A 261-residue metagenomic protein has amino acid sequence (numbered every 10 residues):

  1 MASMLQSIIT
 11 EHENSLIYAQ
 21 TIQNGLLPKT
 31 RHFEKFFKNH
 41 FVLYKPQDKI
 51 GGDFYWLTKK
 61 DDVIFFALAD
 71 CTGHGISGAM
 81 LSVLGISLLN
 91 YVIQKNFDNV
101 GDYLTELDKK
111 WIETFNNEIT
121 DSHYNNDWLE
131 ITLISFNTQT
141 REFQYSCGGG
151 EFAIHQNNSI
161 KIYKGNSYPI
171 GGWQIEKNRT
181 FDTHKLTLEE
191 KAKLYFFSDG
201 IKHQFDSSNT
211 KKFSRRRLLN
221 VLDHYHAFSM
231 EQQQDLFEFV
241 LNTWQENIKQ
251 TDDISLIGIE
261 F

Functional and structural regions predicted by a protein language model:
M4-K193, F239, E246-F261: … and, occasionally, acidic/histidine-rich disordered N-termini of signaling adaptors
L81-V83, N209-K212: Short, glycine/charged-enriched secondary-structure capping and boundary segments
N96-L104, H224-Q234: Short, charged, surface-exposed loops that flank catalytic or proteolytic processing sites
I154-N157, F205-T210: Cytochrome P450 core scaffold surrounding the K-helix E-X-X-R motif and the conserved "meander" helix-loop region
K202: Catalytic/regulatory signature loops of cyclic-dinucleotide turnover enzymes and related class III nucleotidyl cyclases
K211-D223: Divalent-cation-assisted or electrostatically stabilized phosphate/pyrophosphate-binding catalytic cores
